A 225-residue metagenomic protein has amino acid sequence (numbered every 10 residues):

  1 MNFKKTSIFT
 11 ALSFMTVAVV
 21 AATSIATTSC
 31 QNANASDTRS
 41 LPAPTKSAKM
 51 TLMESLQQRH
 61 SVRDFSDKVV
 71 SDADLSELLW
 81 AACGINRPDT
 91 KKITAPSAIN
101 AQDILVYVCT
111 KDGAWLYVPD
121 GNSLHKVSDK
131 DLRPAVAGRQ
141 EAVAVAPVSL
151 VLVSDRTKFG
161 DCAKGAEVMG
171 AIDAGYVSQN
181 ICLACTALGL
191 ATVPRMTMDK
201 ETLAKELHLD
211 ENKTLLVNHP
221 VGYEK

Functional and structural regions predicted by a protein language model:
N2-M15: Bacterial N-terminal signal peptides that target proteins for export
V19-D37: Bacterial Sec-dependent signal peptides at the C-terminal "C-region" and cleavage site
I25, L203-E206: A solvent-exposed interaction/effector surface
Q31-A146: N-terminal amphipathic, basic helical "cap/leader" segment at the start of enzyme domains
T45, L152-R156, Y223: Short, small-residue-rich loop/turn micro-motifs
R59, L78, V106, V148-F159 (+1 more regions): Small-aliphatic-rich amphipathic alpha-helix that forms the alpha element of a beta-alpha
L190, H208-L209: Helix N-cap/coil-helix junction residues
L209-K225: A glycine-rich helix N-cap at a beta->alpha junction
